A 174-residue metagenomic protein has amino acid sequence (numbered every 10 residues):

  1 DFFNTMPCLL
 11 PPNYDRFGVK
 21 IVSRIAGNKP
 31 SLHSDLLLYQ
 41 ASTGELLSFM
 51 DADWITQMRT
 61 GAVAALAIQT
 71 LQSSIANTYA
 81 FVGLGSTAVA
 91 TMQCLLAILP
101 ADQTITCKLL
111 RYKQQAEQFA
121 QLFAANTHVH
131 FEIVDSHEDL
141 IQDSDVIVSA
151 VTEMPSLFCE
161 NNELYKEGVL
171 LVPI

Functional and structural regions predicted by a protein language model:
D1-Q57, V63-A65, Q72-I75: N-terminal ligand-binding/catalytic initiation module
A64, I75-L96, L110-Q115: Glycine-rich adenosine-cofactor-binding loop
L71-T78, D102, K166-E167: Short helix-loop-beta connector
I98-F123: NAD(P)-binding Rossmann-fold cofactor-contacting core
V129-S144, C159-E160: Short acidic low-complexity segments
V151-E153: Short glycine-/small-residue-rich Rossmann-like dinucleotide-binding loops
P155-L157: Short glycine-rich, flexible loops that bind phosphorylated cofactors or substrates
L164-I174: ADP-ribose/adenylate-binding Rossmann-like module
